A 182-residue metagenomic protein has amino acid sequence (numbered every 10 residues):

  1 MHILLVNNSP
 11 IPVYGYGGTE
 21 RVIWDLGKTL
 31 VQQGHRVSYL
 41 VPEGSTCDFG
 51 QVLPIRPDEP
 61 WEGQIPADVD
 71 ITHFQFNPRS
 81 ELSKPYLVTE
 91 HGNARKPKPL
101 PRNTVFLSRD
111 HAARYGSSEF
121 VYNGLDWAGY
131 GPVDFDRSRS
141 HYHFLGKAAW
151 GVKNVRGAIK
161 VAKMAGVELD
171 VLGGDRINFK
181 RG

Functional and structural regions predicted by a protein language model:
I3, D70-F74, L82-D110, E119: Active-site proximal beta-strand in glycosyltransferases
N7-Y16, W24-W61, N178: N-terminal strand-loop element at the rim of the active site of nucleotide-sugar-dependent glycosyltransferases
Y16-D25, L87, V155-I159: Short amphipathic alpha-helical segment that frequently serves as the phosphate-/nucleotide-binding helix
L40, I55, E90, L107 (+2 more regions): Hydrophobic residues at beta-strand termini and immediately following loops that shape nucleotide-binding pockets
V41-L87: Internal catalytic or translocation cores that form aromatic/hydrophobic pockets or channels for amphipathic metabolites
S45-F49, R79-L82, R95-P97, A112-R114 (+1 more regions): Short, charged/polar "capping" segments at the starts of alpha-helices and the immediately preceding loops
S117-N123, A128-G174: Conserved donor-binding/catalytic core segment of Leloir-type glycosyltransferases
